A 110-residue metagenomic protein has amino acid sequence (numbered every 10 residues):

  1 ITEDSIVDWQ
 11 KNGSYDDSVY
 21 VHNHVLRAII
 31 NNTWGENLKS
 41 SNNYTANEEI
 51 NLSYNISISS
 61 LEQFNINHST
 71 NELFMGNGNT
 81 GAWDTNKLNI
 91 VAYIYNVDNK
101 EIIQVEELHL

Functional and structural regions predicted by a protein language model:
I1-L110: Short, conserved sequence motifs used for protein processing/export or organelle targeting and for catalysis
